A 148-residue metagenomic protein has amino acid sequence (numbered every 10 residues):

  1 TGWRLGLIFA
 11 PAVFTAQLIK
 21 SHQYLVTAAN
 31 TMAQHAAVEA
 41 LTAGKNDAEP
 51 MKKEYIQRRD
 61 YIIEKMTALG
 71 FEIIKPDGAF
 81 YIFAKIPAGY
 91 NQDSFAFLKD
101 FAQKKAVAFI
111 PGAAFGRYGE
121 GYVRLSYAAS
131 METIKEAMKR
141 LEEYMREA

Functional and structural regions predicted by a protein language model:
T1-A148: PLP-dependent class I/II
